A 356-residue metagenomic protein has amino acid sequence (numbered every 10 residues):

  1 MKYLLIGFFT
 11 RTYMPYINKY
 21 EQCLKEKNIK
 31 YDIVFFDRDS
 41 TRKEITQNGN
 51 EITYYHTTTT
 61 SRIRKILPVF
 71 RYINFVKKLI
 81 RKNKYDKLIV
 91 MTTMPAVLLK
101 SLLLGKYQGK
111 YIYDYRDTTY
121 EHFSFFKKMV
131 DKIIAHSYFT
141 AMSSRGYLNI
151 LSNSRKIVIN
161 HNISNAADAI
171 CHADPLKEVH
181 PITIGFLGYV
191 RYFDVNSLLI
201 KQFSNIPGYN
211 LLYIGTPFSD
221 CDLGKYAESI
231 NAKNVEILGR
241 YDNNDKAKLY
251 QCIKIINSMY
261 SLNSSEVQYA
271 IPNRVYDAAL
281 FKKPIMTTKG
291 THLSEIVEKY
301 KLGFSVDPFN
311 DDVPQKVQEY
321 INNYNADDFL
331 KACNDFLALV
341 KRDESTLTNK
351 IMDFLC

Functional and structural regions predicted by a protein language model:
L4-L5, A141, P175-D194, L199-N205 (+1 more regions): Conserved donor-binding/catalytic core segment of Leloir-type glycosyltransferases
T10-T12, C23-R71, Y147, T216-F218 (+1 more regions): N-terminal strand-loop element at the rim of the active site of nucleotide-sugar-dependent glycosyltransferases
Y13-M14, S40-R42, V69-I73, K87-Y107 (+2 more regions): An aromatic- and histidine-rich active-site surface loop
Q22, I73-K78, V97-L98, K106 (+3 more regions): Membrane-proximal helix-turn-helix segments that form the acceptor-binding/catalytic region of lipid-linked
Y120, A135-V179: Donor nucleotide-sugar binding/catalytic pocket of nucleotide-sugar-dependent glycosyltransferases
D194, K246-L249, I256-Y276, T287-E295: Nucleotide-sugar-dependent
G215, L223-Y250: Nucleotide-activated donor-binding/catalytic signature segment of Leloir-type glycosyltransferases, i.e., the conserved
P308-Q315, I321-C356: A charged, aromatic-enriched C-terminal amphipathic alpha-helix characteristic of glycosyltransferases across folds
